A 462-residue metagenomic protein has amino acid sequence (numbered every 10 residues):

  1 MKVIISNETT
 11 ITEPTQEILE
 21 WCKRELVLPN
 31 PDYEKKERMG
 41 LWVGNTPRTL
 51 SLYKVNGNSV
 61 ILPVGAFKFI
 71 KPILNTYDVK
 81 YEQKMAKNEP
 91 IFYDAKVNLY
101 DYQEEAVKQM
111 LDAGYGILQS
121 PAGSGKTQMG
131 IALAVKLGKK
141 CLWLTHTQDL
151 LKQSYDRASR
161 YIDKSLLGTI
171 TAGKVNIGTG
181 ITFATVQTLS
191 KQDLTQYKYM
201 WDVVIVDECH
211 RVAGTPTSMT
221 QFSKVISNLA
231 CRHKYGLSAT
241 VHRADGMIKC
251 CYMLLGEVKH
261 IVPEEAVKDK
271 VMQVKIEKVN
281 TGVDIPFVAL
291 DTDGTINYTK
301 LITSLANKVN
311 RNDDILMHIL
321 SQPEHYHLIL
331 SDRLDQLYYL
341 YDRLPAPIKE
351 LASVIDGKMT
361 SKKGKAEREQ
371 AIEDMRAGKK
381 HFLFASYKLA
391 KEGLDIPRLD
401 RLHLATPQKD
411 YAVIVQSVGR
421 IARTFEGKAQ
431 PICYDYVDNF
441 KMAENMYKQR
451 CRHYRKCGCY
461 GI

Functional and structural regions predicted by a protein language model:
K54-V55, I73-T76, K80-Q119: Conserved pre-motif I regulatory segment
A113-L137, L142: Walker A/P-loop
V135, K139-K191: Conserved nucleic-acid-binding Ia/Ib motif block in the N-terminal RecA-like helicase ATPase lobe
K152, L166-G178, L328, Y338-Y339 (+1 more regions): Conserved helicase ATPase core of P-loop NTP-dependent helicases/translocases
T171-V203, G214-S223, L389: Conserved helix/coil segment N-terminal to the catalytic DExD/H
H210-E277, Y454: Post-DEXD/H (motif II) to motif III coupling segment of the RecA-like Helicase ATP-binding lobe
D293-R343: Conserved interdomain hinge at the start of the Helicase C-terminal
G357-C457: Conserved RecA-like P-loop NTPase helicase motor core
